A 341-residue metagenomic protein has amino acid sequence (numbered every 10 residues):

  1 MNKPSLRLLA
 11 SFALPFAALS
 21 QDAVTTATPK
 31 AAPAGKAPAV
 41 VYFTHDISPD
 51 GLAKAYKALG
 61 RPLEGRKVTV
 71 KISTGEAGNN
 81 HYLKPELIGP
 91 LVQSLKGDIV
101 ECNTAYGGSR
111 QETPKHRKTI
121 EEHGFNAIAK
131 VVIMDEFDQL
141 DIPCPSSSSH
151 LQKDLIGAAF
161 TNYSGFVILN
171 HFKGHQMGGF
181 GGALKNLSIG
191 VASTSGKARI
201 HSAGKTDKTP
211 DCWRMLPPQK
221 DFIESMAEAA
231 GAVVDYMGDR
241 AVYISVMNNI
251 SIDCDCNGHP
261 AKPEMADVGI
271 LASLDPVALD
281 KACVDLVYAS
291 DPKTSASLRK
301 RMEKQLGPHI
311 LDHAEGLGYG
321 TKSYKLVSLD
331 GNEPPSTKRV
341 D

Functional and structural regions predicted by a protein language model:
M1-L9: Bacterial N-terminal signal peptides that target proteins for export
L9-A17: Bacterial N-terminal signal peptides
S20, T25-P29: Boundary at the C-terminal end of the N-terminal hydrophobic targeting segment
P29, P33-D341: Extended, low-polarity segments enriched in aliphatic/aromatic residues
